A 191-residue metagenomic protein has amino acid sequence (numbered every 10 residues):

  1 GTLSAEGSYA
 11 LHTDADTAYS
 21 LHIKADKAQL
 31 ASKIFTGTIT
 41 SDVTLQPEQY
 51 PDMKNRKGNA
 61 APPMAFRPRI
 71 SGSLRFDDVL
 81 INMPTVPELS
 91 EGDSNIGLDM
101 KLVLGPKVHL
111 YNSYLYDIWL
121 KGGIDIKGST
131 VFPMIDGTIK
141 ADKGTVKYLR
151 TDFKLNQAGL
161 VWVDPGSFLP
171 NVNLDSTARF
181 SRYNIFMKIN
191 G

Functional and structural regions predicted by a protein language model:
G1-G191: Strand-loop-strand
